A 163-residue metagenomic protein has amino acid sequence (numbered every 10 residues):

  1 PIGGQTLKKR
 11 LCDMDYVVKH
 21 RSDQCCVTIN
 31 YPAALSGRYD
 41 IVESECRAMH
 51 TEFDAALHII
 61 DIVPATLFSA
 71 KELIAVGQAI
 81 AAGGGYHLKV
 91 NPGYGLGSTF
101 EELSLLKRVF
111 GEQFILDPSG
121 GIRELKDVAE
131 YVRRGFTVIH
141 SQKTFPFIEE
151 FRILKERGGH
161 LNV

Functional and structural regions predicted by a protein language model:
P1, Y39-I60, P64, G83 (+2 more regions): Alpha-helix-loop-beta-strand connector modules within alpha/beta enzyme cores
P1-G4, H20-A34, A82-T99, G120-E124 (+1 more regions): Glycine-rich phosphate-binding active-site loops on the catalytic face of alpha/beta enzymes
Q5-Y16, F68-A79, R108, E112 (+2 more regions): Catalytic cores of alpha/beta
L7-K9, G37-D40, E72-L73, F100-L103 (+1 more regions): Short secondary-structure transition/capping segments
K9, M14, S22-H87, V163: Conserved anion-binding
V17, D61, L88, L106 (+1 more regions): Conserved, mostly hydrophobic/aromatic
H20, A48-E52, A75, A79-G83 (+4 more regions): Alpha-helical structural signal in soluble globular domains
